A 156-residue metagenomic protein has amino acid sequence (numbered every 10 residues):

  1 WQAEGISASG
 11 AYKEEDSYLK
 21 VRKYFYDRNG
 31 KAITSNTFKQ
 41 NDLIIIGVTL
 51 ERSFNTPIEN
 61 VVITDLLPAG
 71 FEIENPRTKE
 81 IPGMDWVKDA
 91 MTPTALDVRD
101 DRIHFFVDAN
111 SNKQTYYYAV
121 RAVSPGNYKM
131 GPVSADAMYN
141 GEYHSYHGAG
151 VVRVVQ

Functional and structural regions predicted by a protein language model:
W1-Q156: Long, domain-scale non-catalytic interaction/scaffolding regions in large secretory-pathway and trafficking proteins
